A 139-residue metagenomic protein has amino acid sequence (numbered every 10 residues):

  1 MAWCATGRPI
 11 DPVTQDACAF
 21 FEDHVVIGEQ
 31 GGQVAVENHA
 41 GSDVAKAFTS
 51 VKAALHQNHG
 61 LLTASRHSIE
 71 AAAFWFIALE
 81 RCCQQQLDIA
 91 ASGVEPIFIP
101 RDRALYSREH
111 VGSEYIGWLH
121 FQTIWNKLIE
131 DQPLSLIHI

Functional and structural regions predicted by a protein language model:
M1-L136: Glycine-rich flexible loops
